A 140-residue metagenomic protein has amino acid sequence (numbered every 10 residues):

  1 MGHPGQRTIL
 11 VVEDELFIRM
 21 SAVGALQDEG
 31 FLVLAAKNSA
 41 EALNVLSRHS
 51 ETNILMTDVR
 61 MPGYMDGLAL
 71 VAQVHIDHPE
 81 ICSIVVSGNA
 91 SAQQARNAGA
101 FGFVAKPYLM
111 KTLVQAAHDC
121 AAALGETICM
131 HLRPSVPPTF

Functional and structural regions predicted by a protein language model:
M1-L10, L16, K111-F140: Non-catalytic signal-transmission and effector/linker regions of two-component phosphorelay proteins
L16-L34: Two-component/phosphorelay signaling modules centered on CheY-like receiver
A35-I54: Acidic, metal-coordinating helix/loop segments flanking the phosphotransfer/catalytic sites of two-component signaling
N38, G63-A69: Acidic catalytic/metal-coordinating carboxylates
D58-V59: Active-site residues of response regulator receiver
S83-V86: Hydrophobic/aromatic residues positioned on beta-strands within the core alpha/beta folds
F101: Short, glycine/charged-rich "phosphate-handling" switch motifs in NTP-dependent and phosphotransfer domains
K106: A Lys-centered signature of the CheY-like receiver
